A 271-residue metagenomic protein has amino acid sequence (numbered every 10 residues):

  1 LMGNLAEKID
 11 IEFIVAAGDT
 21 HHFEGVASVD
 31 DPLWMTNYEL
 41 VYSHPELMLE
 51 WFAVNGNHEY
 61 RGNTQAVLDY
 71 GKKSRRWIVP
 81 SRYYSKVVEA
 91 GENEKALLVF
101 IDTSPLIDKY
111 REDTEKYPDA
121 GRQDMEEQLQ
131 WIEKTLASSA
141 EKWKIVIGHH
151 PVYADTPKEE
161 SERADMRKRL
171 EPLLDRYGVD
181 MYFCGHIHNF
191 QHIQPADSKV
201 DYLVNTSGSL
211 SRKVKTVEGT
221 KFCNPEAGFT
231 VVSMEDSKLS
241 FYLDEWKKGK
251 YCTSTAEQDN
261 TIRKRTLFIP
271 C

Functional and structural regions predicted by a protein language model:
L1-A6, I14: N-terminal carbohydrate-binding/catalytic regions of secreted carbohydrate-active enzymes
G3, H22-W143, K158-D165, R169-M181 (+2 more regions): Extended active-site neighborhood of metal-dependent phosphoesterases/phosphodiesterases
V15-G18, H22-F23: N-terminal catalytic cores of secreted or lumenal carbohydrate-active enzymes
V152: Active-site-proximal loop/turn and secondary-structure-junction residues that shape catalytic pockets, frequently
H186: Aromatic-lined glycan-binding groove of carbohydrate-active enzymes
T220-C271: A short C-terminal boundary segment appended to hydrolase-like catalytic domains
